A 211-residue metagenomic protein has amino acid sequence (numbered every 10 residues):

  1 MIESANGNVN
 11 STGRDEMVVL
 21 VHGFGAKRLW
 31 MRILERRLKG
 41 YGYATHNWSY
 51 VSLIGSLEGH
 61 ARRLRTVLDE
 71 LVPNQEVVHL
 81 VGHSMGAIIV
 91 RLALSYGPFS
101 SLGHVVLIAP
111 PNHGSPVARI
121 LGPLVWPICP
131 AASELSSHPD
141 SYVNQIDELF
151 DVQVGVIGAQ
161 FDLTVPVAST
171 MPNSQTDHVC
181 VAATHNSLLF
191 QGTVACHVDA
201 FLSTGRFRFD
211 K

Functional and structural regions predicted by a protein language model:
M1-E16, K39-G40, F209-K211: Alpha/beta-hydrolase fold catalytic core
S4-N8, V81, A183: Intrinsically disordered, low-complexity peptide-like regions
V9, W30, V90-R91, P139-Y142 (+4 more regions): Sparse, context-dependent recognition of short Cys/His-centered cofactor- or disulfide-binding micro-motifs
R14, V18-L29, I33, R37-V51 (+2 more regions): Serine-dependent carboxylesterase/thioesterase catalytic core of lipase-like alpha/beta-hydrolase/SGNH enzymes
L149-K211: C-terminal catalytic-base region of ester-bond hydrolases, centering on the histidine of the charge-relay
